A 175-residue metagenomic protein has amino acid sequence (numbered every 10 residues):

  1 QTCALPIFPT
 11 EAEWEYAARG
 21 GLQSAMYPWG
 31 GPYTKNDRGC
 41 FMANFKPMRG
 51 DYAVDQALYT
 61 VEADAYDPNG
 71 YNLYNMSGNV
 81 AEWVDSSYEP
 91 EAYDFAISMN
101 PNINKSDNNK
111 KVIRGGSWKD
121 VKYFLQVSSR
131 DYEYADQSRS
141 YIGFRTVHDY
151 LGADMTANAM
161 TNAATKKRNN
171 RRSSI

Functional and structural regions predicted by a protein language model:
Q1-C3, S138-G143: Extracellular interaction modules
Q1-V127, T161-A164: Functional-site microenvironments in short loops/helix caps that host divalent-cation chemistry
T2, Y134, K167-R168: Intrinsic disorder/low-complexity segments enriched in polar/small residues
P101-K105, D131-S138: Short proline/glycine-enriched turn/loop segments at secondary-structure junctions
S140-D154: Short, structured beta-strand segments at or near domain termini in extracellular proteins/domains
L151-I175: Sec-dependent signal peptide cleavage junction
